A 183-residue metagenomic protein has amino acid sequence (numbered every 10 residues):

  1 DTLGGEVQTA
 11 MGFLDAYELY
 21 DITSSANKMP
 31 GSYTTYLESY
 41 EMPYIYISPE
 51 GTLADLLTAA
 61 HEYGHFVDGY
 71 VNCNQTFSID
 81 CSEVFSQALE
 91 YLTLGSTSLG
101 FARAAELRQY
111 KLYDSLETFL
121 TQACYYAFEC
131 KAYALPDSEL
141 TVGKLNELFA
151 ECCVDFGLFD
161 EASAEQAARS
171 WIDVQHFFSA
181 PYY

Functional and structural regions predicted by a protein language model:
D1-Y183: Cation-handling catalytic/transport regions enriched in His/Asp/Glu
